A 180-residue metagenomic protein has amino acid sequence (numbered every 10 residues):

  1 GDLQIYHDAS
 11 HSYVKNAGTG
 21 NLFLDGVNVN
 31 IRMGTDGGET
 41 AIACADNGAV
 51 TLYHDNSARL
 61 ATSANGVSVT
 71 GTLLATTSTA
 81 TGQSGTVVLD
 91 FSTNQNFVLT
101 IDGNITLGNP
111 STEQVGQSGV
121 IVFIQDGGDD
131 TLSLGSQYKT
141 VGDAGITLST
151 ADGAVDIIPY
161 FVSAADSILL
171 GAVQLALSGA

Functional and structural regions predicted by a protein language model:
G1-N94, T100: Intrinsic low-complexity, repeat-rich intrinsically disordered segments enriched in small/flexible residues
T35-G38, L99-A180: Acidic, glycine/polar-enriched metal-coordinating patches/loops that mediate binding to polyanionic ligands
